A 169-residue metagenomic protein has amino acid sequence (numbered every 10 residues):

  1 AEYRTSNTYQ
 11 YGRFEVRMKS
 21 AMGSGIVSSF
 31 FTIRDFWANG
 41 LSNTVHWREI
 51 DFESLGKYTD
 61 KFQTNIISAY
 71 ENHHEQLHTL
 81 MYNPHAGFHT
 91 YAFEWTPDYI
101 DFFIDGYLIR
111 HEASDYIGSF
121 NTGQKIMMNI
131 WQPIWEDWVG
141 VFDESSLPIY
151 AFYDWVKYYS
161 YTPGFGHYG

Functional and structural regions predicted by a protein language model:
A1-G169: GH16 jelly-roll
